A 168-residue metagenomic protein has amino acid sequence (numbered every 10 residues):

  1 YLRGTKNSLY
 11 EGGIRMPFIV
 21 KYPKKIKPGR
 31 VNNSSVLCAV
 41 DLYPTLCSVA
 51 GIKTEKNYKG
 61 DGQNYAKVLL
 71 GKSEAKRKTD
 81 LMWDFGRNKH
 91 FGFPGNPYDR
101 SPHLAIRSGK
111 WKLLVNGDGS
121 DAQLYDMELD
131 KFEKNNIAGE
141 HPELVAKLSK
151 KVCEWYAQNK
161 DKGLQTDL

Functional and structural regions predicted by a protein language model:
R3-L9, I26-S35, V40-M127, Q158-N159: C-terminal cap/loop subdomain of S1 sulfatases and analogous C-terminal strand-loop tails that border
G12: Ligand-binding/active-site lining segments
R15-M16: Catalytic cores of eukaryotic secretory-pathway lumenal/extracellular enzymes that build and remodel glycoconjugates
I19-K21: Short beta-strand-to-turn element immediately C-terminal to the catalytic PLP-Schiff-base lysine in fold type I
K76, S149, E154-T166: Bilobed periplasmic-binding protein-like "clamshell/Venus-flytrap" ligand-binding domains
D130: Intrinsically disordered, low-complexity polar regions and short flexible loop motifs
N135-E143: Active-site-proximal N-terminal segment of extracellular/periplasmic enzymes that hydrolyze or transfer
L144-L148: Short amphipathic alpha-helical coupling segments at ligand-binding clamshell hinges and other catalytic/signaling
